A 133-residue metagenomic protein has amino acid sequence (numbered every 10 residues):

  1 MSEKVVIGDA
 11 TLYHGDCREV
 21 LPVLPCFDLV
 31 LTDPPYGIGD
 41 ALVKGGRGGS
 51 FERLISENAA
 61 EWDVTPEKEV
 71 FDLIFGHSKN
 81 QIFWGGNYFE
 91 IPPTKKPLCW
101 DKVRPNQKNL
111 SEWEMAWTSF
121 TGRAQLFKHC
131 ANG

Functional and structural regions predicted by a protein language model:
M1-L31: SAM-dependent nucleic-acid methyltransferase catalytic core
G15, T65-P66: Short coil/turn linker and secondary-structure boundary residues
V23-T32, Y36, D40-A60, P66-G133: Class I S-adenosyl-L-methionine
